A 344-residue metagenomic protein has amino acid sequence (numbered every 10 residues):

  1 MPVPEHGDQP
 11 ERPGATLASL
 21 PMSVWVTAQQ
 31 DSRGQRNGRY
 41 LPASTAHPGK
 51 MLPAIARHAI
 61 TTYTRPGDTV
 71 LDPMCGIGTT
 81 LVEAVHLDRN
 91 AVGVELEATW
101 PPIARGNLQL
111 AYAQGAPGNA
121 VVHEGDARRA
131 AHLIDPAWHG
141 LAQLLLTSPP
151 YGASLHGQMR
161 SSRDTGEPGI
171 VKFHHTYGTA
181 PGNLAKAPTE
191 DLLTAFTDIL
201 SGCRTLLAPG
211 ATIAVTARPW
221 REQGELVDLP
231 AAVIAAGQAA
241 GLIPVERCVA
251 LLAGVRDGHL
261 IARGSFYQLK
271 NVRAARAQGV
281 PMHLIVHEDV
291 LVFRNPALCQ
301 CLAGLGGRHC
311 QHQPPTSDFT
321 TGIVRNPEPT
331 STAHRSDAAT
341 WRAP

Functional and structural regions predicted by a protein language model:
M1-P344: Class I S-adenosyl-L-methionine-dependent methyltransferase catalytic core
